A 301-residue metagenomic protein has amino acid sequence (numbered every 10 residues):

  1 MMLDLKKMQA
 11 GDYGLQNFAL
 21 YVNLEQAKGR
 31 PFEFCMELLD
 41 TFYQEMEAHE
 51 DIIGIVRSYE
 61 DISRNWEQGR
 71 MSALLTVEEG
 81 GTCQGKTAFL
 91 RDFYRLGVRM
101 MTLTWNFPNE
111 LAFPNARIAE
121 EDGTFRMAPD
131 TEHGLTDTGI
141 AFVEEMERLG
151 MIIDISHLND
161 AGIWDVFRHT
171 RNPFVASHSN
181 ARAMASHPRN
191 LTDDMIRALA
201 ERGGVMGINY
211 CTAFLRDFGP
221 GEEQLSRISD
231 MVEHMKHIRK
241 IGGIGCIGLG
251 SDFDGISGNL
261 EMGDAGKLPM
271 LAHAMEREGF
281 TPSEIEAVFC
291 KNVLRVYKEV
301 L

Functional and structural regions predicted by a protein language model:
M1-P129, H169, S186-L249, F253-L301: N-terminal hydrophobic targeting/anchoring segments and the immediately downstream early-domain regions of hydrolases
R126-F167, A176: Loop-centered beta-sheet repeat module
D160-A161, A181-A183, T212-L215: Short, catalytically relevant binding-site loops at active-site mouths
P173-S179: Short hydrophobic/aromatic-enriched beta-strand-loop microsegments
